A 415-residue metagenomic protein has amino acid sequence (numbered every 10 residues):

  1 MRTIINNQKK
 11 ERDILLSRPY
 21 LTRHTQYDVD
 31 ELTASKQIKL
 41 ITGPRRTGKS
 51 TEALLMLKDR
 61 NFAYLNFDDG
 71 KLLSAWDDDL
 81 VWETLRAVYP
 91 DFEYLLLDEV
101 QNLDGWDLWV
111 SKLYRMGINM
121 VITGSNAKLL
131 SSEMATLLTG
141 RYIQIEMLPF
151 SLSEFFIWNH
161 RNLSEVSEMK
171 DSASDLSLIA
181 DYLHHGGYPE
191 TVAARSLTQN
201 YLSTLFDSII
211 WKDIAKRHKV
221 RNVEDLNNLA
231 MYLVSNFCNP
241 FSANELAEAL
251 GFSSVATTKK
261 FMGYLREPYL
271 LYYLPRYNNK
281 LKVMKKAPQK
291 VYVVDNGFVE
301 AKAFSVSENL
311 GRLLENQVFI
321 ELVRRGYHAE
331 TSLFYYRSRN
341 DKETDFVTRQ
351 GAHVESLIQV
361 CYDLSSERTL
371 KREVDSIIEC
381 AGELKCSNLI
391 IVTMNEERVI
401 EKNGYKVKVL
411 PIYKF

Functional and structural regions predicted by a protein language model:
M1-L32: A short, basic N-terminal segment
R2-I14, E133-P240: Interdomain motor-coupling "hinge/lid" segment immediately C-terminal to the ATP-binding subdomain of NTP-driven enzymes
I41: Hydrophobic anchor at the beta1->P-loop junction of P-loop NTPases
K49-S50: Conserved lysine of the Walker
A63-E93: Short glycine-rich substrate-engagement loop in P-loop NTPases that contacts/grips substrate
N119-S125, E146: Structural recognition of the conserved hydrophobic beta-strand(s) that form the central parallel beta-sheet of P-loop
S196-V354: Accessory nucleic acid-recognition modules appended to NTPase machines
M394-F415: Domain-level recognition of nuclease-like catalytic cores that cleave nucleotide substrates
